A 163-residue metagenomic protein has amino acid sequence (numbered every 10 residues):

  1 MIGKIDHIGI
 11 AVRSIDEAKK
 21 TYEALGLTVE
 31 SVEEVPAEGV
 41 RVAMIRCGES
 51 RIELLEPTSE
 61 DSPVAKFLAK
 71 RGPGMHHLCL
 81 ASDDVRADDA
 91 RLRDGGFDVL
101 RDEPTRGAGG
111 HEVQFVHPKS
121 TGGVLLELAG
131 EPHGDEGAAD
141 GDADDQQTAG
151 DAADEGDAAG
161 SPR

Functional and structural regions predicted by a protein language model:
K4-R13, A43-R46, A65-R91: Vicinal oxygen chelate
I5-D6, L25, V29-G39, T58-H76 (+1 more regions): A cross-kingdom feature marking solvent-exposed beta-strand/loop segments within repeated, beta-rich binding/scaffold
G9, E53-L55: Short, conserved beta-strand edge motifs with alternating hydrophobic and charged residues
S14-V29, D88, D94-G95: Amphipathic alpha-helical segments
A18-K20, T28-E30, R51-I52, E60-P63 (+1 more regions): Short loop/beta submotifs within extracellular cysteine-rich repeat domains
E34, A43-E53, L80, D89-R163: Vicinal oxygen chelate
L55-E60, A81-S82: Short, functional N-terminal and low-complexity linear motifs
